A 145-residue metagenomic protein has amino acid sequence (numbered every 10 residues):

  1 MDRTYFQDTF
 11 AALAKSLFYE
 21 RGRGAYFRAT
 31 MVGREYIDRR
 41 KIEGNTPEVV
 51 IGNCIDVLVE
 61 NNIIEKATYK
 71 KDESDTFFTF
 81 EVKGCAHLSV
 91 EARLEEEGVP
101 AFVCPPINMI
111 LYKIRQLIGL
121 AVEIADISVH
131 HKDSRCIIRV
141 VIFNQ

Functional and structural regions predicted by a protein language model:
M1-F102, V122-I137, I142-Q145: N-terminal accessory segment detector
P100-G119: Active-site helix/loop of acyl-thioester processing domains in fatty-acid/polyketide metabolism, spanning hotdog-fold
